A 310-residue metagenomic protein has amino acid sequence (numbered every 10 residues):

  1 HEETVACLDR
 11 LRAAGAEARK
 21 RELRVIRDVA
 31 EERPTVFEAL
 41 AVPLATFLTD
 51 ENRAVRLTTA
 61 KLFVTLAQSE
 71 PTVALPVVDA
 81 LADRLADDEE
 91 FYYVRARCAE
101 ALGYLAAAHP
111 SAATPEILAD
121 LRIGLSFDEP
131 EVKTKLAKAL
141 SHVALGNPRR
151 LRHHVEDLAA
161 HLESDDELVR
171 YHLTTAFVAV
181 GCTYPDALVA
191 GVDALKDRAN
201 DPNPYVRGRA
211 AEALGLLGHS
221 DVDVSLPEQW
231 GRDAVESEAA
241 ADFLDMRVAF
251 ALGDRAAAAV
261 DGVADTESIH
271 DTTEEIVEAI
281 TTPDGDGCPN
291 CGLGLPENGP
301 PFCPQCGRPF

Functional and structural regions predicted by a protein language model:
H1-F310: Acidic, polar-rich N-terminal leader regions of halophilic archaeal proteins
